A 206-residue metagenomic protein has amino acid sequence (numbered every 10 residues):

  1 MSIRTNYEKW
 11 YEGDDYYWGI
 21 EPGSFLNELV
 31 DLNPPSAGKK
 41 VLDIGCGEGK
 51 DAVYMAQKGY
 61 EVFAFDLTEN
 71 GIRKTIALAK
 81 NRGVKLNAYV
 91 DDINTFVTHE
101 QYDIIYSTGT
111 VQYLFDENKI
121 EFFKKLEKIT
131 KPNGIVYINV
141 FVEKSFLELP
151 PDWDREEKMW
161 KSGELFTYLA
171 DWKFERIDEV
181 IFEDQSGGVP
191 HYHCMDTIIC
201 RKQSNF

Functional and structural regions predicted by a protein language model:
M1-P35, L42, E48-E100, L114-E121 (+2 more regions): Class I (Rossmann-like) S-adenosyl-L-methionine-dependent methyltransferase catalytic domain, capturing the SAM-binding
Y106: A conserved beta-strand element that flanks and buttresses the S-adenosyl-L-methionine
G109-T110: Short catalytic micro-motifs in class I SAM-dependent methyltransferases
